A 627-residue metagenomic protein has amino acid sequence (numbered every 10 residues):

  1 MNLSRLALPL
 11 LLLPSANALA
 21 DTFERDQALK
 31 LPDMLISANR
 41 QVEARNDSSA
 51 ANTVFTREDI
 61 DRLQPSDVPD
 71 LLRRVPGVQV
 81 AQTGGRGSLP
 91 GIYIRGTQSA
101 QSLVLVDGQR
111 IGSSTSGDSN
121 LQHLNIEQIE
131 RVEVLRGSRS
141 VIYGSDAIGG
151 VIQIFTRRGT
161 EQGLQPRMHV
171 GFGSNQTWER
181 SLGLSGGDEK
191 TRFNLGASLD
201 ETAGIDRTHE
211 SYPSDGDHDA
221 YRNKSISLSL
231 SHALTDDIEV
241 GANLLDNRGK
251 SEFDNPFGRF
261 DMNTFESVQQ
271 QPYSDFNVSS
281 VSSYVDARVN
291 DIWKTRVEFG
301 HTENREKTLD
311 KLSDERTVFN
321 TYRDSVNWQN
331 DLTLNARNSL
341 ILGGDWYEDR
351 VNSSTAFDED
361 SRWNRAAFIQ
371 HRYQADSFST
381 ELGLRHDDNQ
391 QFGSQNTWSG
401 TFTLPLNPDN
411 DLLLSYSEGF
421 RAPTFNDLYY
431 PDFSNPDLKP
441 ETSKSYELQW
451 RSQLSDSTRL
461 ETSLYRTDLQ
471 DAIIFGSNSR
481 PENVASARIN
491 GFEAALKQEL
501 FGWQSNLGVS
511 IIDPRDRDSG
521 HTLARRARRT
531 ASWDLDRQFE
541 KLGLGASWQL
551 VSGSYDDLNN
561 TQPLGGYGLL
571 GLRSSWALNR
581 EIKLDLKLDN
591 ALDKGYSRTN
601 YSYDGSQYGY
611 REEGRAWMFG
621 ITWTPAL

Functional and structural regions predicted by a protein language model:
R25, A336-I341, Q374-S379, L460 (+6 more regions): Gram-negative outer-membrane beta-barrel transporters
K30-D61, G91, S99: N-terminal periplasmic "start-of-domain" segments of outer-membrane beta-barrel proteins
V68-L71, S88-Y93, L105, N120-N125 (+3 more regions): N-terminal periplasmic accessory domains that precede and gate Gram-negative outer-membrane beta-barrel machines
P69-Q109, E130: Extracytoplasmic beta-strand/coil segments of soluble accessory domains associated with Gram-negative outer-membrane
R110-R136: Short acidic/polar hinge/loop motifs at secondary-structure boundaries that mediate gating or recognition
S140-V141, Q153, G159-G163, R167-G171 (+3 more regions): Periplasmic-side early beta-strands and strand-to-turn transitions of outer-membrane beta-barrels
H232-T235, L245, N290, F299 (+5 more regions): Structural signature of Gram-negative outer-membrane beta-barrels, strongest in the C-terminal barrel of TonB-dependent
E266-S280, Y284-R288, F319, Q390-F392 (+7 more regions): Outer-membrane beta-barrel signature, preferentially recognizing the C-terminal barrel domain of Gram-negative
